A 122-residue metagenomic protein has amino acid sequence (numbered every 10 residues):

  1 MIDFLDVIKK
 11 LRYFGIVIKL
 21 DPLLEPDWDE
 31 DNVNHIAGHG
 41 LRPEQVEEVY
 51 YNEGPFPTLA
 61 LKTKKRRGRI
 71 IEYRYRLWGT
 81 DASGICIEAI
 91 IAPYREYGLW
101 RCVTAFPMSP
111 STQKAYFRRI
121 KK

Functional and structural regions predicted by a protein language model:
M1-K122: Ribonuclease/tRNase effector modules and their secretory precursors
